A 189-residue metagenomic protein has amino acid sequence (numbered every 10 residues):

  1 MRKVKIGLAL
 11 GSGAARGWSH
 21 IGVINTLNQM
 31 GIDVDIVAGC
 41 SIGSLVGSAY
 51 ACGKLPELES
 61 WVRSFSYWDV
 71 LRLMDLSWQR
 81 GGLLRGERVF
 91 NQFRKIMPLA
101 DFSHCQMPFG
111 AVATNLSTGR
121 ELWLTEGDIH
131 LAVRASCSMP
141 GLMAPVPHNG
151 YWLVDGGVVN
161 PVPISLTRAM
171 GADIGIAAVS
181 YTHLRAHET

Functional and structural regions predicted by a protein language model:
K3-K95, T125-A135, V179: Patatin-like phospholipase
G13, V23, G43, A111 (+5 more regions): Conserved small-residue
A38, V112, I174-A178: Hydrophobic/aromatic beta-strand patches that form the interior of the parallel beta-sheet core in alpha/beta enzyme
V70, M97-P108: A short alpha-helix-loop-beta-strand transition element characteristic of N-terminal alpha/beta dinucleotide-binding
F90-I96, P108-A113, R120-W123: Charged, glycine-interspersed solvent-exposed loop segments at helix/strand-loop junctions that cap or gate access
N115-T118, N149: Short acidic-glycine loop/turn motifs at beta-strand connectors
G127-A172: ATP/pyrophosphate-binding catalytic subdomain of soluble kinases
T182-T189: Conserved small/polar residues in nucleotide/adenosyl-binding loops
